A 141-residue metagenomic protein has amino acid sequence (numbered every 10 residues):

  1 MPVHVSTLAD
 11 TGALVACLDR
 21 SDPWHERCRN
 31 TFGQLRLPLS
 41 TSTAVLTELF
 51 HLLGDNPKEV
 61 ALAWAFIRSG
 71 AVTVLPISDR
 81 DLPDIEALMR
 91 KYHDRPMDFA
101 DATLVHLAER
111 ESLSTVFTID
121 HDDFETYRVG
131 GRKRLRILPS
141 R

Functional and structural regions predicted by a protein language model:
M1-D22: Metal-dependent nucleic-acid phosphoesterase active-site entry motif
M1-H4, E111-R141: Acidic, PIN/NYN-like endoribonuclease modules and their adjacent C-terminal/linker elements
L8-A9, R27-D55, S69, T73-I77: PIN/NYN-family metal-dependent endoribonuclease catalytic core
T11, L62-A71, R80, R134: Terminal helix-to-tail segments of small alpha-helical proteins
G12-A13, A44, R80, D122: Alpha-helix/helix-capping structural signal
G12-V15, T47-F50, E86: Amphipathic alpha-helical segments within well-ordered protein domains
C17-L18, L52, Y127: Residues that scaffold the ATP/ADP-binding catalytic core of kinase and kinase-like folds
L75-I119: Active-site neighborhoods of divalent-metal-dependent phosphate/nucleic-acid chemistry enzymes
